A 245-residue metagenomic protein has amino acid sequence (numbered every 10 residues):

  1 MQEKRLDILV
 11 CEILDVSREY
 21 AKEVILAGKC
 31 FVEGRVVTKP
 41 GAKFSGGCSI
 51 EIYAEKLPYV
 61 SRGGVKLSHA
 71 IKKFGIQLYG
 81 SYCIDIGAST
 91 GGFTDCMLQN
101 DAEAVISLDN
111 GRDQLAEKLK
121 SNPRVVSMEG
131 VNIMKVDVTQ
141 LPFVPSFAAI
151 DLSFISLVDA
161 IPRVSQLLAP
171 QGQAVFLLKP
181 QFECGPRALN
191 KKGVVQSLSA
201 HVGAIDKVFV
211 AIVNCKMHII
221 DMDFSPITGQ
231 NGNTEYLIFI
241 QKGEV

Functional and structural regions predicted by a protein language model:
M1-C48: A basic, amphipathic helix-loop patch mediating RNA/tRNA/ribosome contacts
C30, E103-I106: Short beta-strand element of Class I
Y79-S89: Conserved class I S-adenosyl-L-methionine
T90-D101: Conserved SAM-binding loop of SAM-dependent methyltransferases across substrates and taxa, primarily the Class I
I106-D159: S-adenosyl-L-methionine
V158-Q173: A short glycine-rich, Lys/Arg-flanked "PGG" loop and its adjoining helix->strand segment in the class I
Q171-C184: Conserved beta-strand signature within the Rossmann-like core of class I S-adenosyl-L-methionine
I227-V245: Core SAM-dependent methyltransferase catalytic element
